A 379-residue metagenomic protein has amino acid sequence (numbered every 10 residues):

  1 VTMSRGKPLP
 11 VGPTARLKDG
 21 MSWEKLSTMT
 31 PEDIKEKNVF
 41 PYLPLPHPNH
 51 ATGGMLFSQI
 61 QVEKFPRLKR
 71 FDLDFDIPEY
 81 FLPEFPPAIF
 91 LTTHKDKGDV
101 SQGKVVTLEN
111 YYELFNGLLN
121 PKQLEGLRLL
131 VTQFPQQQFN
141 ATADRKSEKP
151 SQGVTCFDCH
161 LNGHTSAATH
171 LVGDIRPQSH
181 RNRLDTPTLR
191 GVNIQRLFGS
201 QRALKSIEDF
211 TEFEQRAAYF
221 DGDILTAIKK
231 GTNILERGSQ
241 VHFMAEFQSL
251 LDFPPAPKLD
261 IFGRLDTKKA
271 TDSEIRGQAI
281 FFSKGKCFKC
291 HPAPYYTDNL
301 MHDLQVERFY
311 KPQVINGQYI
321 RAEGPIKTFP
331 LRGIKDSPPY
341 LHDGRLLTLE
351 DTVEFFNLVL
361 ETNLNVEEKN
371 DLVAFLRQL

Functional and structural regions predicted by a protein language model:
V1-L379: Periplasmic c-type cytochrome electron-transfer domains
